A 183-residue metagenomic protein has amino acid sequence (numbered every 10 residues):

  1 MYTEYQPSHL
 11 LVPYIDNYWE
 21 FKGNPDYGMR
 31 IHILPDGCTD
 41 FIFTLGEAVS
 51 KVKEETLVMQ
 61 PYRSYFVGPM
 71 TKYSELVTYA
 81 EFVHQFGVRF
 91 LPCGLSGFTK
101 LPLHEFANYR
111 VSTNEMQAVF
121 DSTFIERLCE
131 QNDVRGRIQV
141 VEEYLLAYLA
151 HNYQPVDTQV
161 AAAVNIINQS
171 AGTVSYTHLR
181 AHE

Functional and structural regions predicted by a protein language model:
M1-T173: Alpha-helical bundle regulatory/interaction domains
T177-E183: Conserved small/polar residues in nucleotide/adenosyl-binding loops
